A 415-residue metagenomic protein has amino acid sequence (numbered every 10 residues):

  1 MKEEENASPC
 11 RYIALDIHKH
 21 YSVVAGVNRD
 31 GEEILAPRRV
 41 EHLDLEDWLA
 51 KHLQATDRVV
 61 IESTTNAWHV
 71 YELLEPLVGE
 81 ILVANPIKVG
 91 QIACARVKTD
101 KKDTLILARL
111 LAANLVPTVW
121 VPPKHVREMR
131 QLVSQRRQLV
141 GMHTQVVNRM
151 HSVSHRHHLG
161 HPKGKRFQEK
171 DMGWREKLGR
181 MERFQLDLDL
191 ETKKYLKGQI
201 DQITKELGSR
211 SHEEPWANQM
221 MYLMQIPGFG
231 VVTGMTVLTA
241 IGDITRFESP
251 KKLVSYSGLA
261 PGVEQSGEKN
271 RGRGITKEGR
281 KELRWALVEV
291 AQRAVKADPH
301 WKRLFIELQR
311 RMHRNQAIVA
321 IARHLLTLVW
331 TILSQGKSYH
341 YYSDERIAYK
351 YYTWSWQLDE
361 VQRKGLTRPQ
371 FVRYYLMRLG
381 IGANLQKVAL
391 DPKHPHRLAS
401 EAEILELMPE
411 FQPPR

Functional and structural regions predicted by a protein language model:
M1-R415: A detector of single, family-specific signature residues that are central to catalytic or substrate-handling motifs
